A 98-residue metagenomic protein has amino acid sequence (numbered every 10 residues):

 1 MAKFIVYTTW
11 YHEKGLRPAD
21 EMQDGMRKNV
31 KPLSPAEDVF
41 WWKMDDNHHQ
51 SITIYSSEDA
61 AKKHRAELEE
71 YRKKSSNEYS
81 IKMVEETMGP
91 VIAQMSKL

Functional and structural regions predicted by a protein language model:
M1-Q50, I54-E70, N77-L98: Short S/T/G/P-rich N-terminal loop/turn motif that feeds into the first structured element of a domain
